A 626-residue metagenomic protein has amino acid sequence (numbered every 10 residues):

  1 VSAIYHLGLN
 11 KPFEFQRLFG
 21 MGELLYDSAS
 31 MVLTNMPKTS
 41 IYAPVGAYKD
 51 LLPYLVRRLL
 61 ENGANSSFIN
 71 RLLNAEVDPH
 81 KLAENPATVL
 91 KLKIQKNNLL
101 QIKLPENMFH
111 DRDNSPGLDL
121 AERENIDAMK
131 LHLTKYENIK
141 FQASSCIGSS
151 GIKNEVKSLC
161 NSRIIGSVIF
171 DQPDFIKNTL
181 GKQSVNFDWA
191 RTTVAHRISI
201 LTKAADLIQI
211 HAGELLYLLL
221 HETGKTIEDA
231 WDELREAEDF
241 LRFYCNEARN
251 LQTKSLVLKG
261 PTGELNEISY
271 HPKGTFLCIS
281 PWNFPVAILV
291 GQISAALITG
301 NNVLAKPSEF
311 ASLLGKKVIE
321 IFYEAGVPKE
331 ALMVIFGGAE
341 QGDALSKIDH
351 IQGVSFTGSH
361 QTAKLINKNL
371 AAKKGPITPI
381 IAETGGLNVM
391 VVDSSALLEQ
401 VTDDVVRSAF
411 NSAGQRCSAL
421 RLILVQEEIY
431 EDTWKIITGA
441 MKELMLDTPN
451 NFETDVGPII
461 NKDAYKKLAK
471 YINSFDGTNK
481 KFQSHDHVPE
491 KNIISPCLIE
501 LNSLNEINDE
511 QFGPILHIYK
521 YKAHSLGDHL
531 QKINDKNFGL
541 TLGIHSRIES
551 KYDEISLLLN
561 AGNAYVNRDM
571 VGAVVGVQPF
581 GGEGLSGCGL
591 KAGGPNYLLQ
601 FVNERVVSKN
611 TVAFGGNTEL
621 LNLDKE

Functional and structural regions predicted by a protein language model:
V1, Q16-L18, Y42-P44, N62 (+19 more regions): Generic beta-strand/beta-sheet core signal
V1-F19, S30, K38-Y42, V56-A75 (+13 more regions): Conserved C-terminal structural/oligomerization subdomain of aldehyde/semialdehyde dehydrogenase
H6-L7, E14-M36, I366-E383, L398-R407 (+1 more regions): Flexible glycine/proline-rich, aromatic-decorated loop/lid segments
L60, N65, N70-S167: Hydrophobic face of amphipathic alpha-helices that form TPR/SEL1-like repeat modules and related alpha-solenoid
G151-S255: Glycine-rich loop-to-alpha-helix module at the N-terminal edge of alpha/beta enzyme cores
S162, V168, Q183, R197 (+10 more regions): Residue-level signal for inorganic ion chemistry
N250-T402, E453, G589: Rossmann-like NAD(P) dinucleotide-binding subdomain of oxidoreductase/dehydrogenase enzymes
E324-G326, I348, G353, Q361-L504 (+4 more regions): ALDH superfamily catalytic-core signature
